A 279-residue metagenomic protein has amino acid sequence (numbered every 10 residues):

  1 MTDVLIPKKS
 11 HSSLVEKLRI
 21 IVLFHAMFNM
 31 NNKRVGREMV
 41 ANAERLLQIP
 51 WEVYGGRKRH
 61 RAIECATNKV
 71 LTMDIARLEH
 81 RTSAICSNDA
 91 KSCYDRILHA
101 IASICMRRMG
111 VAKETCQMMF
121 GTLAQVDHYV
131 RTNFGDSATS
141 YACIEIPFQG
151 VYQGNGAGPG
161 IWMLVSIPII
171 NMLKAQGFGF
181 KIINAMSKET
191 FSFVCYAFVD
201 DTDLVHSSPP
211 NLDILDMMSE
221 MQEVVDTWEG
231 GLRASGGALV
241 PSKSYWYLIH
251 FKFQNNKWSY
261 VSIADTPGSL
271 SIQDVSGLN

Functional and structural regions predicted by a protein language model:
M1-D3, R19-I20, E52, S83-Y94 (+5 more regions): Catalytic palm active-site di-aspartate
M1-V165: Conserved pre-catalytic core of RNA-dependent polymerases
V35-Y54, I75-L78, I161-N211: Active-site palm subdomain of RNA-directed nucleic acid polymerases
E38-N42, A66-R77, I214-G236: Inter-domain linker/hinge segments that demarcate the starts of reverse transcriptase and RNase H-type modules
R59-A62, P159, T190, I214-M221: Flexible, glycine- and charge-enriched loops at secondary-structure boundaries
A100-R107, N211-D213, N255-A264: Short secondary-structure boundary/capping segments
V111, H128, F178, G230 (+1 more regions): Short aromatic/hydrophobic-glycine micro-motifs
V130-N133, A238-N279: Short, conserved micro-motifs composed of acidic
